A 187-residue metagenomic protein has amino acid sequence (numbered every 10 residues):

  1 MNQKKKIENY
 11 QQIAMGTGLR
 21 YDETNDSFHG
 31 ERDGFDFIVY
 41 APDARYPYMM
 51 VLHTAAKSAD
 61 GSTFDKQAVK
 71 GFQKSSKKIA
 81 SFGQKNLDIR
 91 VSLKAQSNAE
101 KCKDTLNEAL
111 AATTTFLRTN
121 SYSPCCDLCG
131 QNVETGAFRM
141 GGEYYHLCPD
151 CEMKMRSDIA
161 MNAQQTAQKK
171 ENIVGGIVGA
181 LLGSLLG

Functional and structural regions predicted by a protein language model:
M1-S75: Short Lys/Arg-enriched alpha/beta "domain-start" segment
A68-S76, Q84-Y122: Ampiphathic alpha-helical segments that act as solvent-exposed interaction surfaces
N120-C125, Y144: Short metal-coordination and nucleic-acid-contact micro-motifs, chiefly zinc-binding Cys/His arrays
C126-C129, C148-C151: Short cysteine-rich clusters marking metal-coordination/redox-active sites
T135-G136, S157-D158: Short, non-ligating residues that shape and space the ligands of small metal-coordination modules and catalytic
G136-H146: Short linker/helix segments within small regulatory modules
M161-A167: Cytosolic juxtamembrane amphipathic/interface segments immediately preceding and feeding into a transmembrane helix
Q168-G187: Core alpha-helical transmembrane segments of integral membrane proteins
